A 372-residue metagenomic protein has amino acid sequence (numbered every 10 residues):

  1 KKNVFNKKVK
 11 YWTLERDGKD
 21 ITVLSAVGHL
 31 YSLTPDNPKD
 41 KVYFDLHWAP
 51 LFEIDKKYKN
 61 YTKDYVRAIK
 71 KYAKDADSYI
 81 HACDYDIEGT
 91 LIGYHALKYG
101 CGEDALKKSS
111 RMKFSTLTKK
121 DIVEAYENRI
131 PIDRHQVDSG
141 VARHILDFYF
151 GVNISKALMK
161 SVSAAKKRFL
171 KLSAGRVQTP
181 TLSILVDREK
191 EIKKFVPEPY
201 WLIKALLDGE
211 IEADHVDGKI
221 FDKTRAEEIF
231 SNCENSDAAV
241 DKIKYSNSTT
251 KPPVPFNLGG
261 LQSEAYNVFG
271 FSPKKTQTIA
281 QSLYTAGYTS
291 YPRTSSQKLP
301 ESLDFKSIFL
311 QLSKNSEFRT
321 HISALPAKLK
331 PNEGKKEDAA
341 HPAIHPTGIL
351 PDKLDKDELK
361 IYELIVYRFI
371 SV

Functional and structural regions predicted by a protein language model:
K1-F150: Intrinsically disordered, low-complexity regulatory segments
N3-V4, T13, G18-N60, F169-Q281 (+4 more regions): Long, highly charged, low-complexity internal segments
A26, A82-D84, L206, G259 (+3 more regions): Generic beta-strand/beta-sheet core signal
Y61, A68, K74-D75, L117-D208 (+1 more regions): C-terminal or mid-to-C-terminal helical accessory/interaction module adjacent to the motor/catalytic core
E88-I92, D138, A142, S173 (+5 more regions): Hydrophobic (often cysteine-bearing) scaffold residues that line and stabilize catalytic clefts of nucleotide/cofactor
C101-K108, V268-P273, A286: Secondary-structure transition/capping motifs at alpha-helix termini and the adjoining loop/turn into the next element
S115-I122, L258-G259, I279-T289: Short, conserved phosphate-binding/catalytic loop or strand-edge motifs used in phosphoryl-/nucleotidyl-transfer
D133-Q136, G140, D147-G151, A286-I365: Extended, highly charged linker/hinge segments and catalytic-adjacent loops that couple domains and form adaptable
